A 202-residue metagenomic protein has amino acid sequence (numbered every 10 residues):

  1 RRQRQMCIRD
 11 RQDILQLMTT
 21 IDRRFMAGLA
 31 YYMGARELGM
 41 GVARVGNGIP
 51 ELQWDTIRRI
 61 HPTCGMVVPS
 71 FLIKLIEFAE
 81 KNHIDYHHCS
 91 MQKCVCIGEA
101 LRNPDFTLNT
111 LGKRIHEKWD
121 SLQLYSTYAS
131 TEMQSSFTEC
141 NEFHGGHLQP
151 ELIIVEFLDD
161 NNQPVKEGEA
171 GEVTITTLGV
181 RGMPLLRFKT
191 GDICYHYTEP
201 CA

Functional and structural regions predicted by a protein language model:
R2, A30-M33, T110: A general alpha-helical scaffold signature found inside nucleotide-binding enzyme cores
R2-I8: Short, small-residue-biased leader/transition segments that mark boundaries at the very start of proteins
R9-G34, L38: Conserved AMP-binding loop of ANL adenylate-forming enzymes
L38-G39, V45-A202: Active-site glycine/GP-rich loop and adjacent strand/helix microenvironment that borders small-molecule binding pockets
